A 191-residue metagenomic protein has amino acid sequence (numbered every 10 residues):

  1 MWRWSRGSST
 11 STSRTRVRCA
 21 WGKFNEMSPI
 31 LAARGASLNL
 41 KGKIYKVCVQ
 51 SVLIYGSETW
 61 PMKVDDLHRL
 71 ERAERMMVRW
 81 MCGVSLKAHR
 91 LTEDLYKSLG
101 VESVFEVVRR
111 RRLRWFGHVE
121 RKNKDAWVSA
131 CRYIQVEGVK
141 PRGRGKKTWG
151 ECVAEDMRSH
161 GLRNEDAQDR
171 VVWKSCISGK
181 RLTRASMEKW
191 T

Functional and structural regions predicted by a protein language model:
M1-T191: Short linear motifs embedded in intrinsically disordered, charge-biased segments
